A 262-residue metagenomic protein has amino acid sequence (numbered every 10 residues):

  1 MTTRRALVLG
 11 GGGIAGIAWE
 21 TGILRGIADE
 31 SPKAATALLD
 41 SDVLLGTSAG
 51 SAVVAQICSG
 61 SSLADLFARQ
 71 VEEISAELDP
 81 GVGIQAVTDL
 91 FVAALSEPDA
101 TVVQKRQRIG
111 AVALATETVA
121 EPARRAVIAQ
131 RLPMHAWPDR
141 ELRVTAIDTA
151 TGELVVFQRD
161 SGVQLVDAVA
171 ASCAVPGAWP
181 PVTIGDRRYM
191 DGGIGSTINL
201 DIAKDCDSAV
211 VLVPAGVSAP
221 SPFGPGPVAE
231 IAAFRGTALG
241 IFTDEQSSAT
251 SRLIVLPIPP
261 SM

Functional and structural regions predicted by a protein language model:
M1-T47, A55-M262: Patatin-like phospholipase
